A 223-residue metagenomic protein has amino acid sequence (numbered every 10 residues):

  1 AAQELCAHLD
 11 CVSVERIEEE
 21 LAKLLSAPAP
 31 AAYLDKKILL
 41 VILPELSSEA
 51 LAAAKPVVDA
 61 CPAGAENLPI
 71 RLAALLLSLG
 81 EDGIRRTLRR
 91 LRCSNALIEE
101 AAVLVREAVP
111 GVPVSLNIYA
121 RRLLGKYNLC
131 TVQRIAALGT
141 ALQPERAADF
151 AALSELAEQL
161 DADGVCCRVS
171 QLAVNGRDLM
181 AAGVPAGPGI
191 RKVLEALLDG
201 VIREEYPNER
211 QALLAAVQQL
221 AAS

Functional and structural regions predicted by a protein language model:
Q3-D149: Conserved, hydrophobic alpha-helical core segments of structured domains
K55, N67, L142-S223: Charged substrate- and nucleic-acid-binding regions of tRNA-handling and nucleotidyl-transfer enzymes, centered on
